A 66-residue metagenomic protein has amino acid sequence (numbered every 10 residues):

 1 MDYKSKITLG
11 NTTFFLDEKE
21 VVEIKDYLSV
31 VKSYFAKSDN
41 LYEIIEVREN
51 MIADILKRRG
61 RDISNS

Functional and structural regions predicted by a protein language model:
M1-S66: Soluble N-terminal domains of membrane-associated systems
